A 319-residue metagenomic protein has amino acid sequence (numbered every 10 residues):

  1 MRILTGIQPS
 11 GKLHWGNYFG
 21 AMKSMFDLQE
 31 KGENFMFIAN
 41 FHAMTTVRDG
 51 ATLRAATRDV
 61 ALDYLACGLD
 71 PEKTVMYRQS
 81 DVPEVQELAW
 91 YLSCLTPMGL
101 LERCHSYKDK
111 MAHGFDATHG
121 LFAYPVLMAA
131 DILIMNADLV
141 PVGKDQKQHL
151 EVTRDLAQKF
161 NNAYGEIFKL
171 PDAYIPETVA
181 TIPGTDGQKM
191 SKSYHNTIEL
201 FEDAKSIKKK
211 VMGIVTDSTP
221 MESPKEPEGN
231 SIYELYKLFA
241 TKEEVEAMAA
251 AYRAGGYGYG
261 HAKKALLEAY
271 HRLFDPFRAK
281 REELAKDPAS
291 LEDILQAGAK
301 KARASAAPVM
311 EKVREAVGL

Functional and structural regions predicted by a protein language model:
R2-A130, R278, E282: N-terminal Rossmann-like or analogous alpha/beta NTP/dinucleotide-binding catalytic cores that position adenine
G50, L139-G143, E222: Short, polar/flexible loop-turn hinges at active-site or ligand-entry regions and domain interfaces
V75-R78, P141, T219: Short catalytic-loop micro-motif centered on adjacent basic/acidic residues
E87-L88, R103-K108, A112-A163, F168-P183 (+1 more regions): Classical nucleotidyltransferase
M98-E102, I134-P141, A240-M248, R278: Short helix-capping/linker segments at secondary-structure and domain boundaries
Q148, R154-L319: Conserved nucleotide- and phosphate/pyrophosphate-binding catalytic cores in adenylate/nucleotidyl-handling enzymes
